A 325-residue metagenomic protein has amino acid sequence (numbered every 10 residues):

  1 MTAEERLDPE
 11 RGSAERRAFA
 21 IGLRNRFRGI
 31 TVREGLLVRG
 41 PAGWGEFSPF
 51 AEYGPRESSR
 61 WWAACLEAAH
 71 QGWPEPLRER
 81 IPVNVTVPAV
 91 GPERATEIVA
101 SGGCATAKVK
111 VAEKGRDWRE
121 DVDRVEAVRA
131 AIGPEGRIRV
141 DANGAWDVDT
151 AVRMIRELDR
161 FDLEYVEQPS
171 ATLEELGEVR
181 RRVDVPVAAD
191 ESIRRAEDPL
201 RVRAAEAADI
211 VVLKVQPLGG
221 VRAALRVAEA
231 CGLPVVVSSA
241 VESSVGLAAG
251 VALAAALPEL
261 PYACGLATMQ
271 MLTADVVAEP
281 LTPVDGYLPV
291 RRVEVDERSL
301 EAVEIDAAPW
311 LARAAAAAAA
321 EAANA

Functional and structural regions predicted by a protein language model:
M1-R160, V277-A325: N-terminal capping/lid subdomain adjacent to the active-site entrance of alpha/beta enzymes
R6-E15, R180-E191, A196-V212: Solvent-exposed, charged interface segments at domain starts and junctions
I21, T86, D190, S238 (+1 more regions): Conserved beta-strand termini and adjacent loop/short-helix elements that scaffold enzyme active sites in alpha/beta
A64-C65, E197-R298: Shared catalytic-loop signature of beta/alpha-barrel
G102-A105, I132-P134, R156-E164, R180-V187 (+3 more regions): Glycine-enriched alpha-helix->loop->beta-strand junction motifs that scaffold or abut catalytic
T106-D117, R137-G144, F161-L173, V185-R195 (+2 more regions): Catalytic beta/alpha-barrel core
E113-V128, W146-T150, P169-R181, A196-D198 (+1 more regions): Active-site-adjacent beta->alpha loops and helix N-cap segments on the catalytic face of soluble alpha/beta enzymes
